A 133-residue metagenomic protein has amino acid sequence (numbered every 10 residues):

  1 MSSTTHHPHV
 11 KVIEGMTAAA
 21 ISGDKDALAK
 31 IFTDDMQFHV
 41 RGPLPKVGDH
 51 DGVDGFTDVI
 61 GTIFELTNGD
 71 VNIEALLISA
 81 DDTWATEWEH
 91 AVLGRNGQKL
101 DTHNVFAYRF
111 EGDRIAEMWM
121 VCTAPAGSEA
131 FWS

Functional and structural regions predicted by a protein language model:
M1-H9, L44-D54, N104-F106: Charged, low-complexity, helix/coiled-coil-prone segments
M1-K30, D34: Short, low-complexity N-terminal intrinsically disordered segments enriched in polar/charged residues
S2-T4, T57, G61-S133: A beta-strand edge to alpha-helix "cap/lid" segment located at domain peripheries
V10, F38-H39, K99: Short hydrophobic/aromatic segments of transmembrane alpha-helices and their interfaces
K11-A20, P43-K46, G61-E65, W88 (+1 more regions): Short, mixed-charge, low-aromatic patches
S22, D51, N96: Short glycine-rich loop/turn motifs that provide flexible caps or phosphate-binding loops at active sites
K25, A29, T33-D82: A solvent-exposed, acidic/Ser-Thr-rich amphipathic alpha-helical stretch
